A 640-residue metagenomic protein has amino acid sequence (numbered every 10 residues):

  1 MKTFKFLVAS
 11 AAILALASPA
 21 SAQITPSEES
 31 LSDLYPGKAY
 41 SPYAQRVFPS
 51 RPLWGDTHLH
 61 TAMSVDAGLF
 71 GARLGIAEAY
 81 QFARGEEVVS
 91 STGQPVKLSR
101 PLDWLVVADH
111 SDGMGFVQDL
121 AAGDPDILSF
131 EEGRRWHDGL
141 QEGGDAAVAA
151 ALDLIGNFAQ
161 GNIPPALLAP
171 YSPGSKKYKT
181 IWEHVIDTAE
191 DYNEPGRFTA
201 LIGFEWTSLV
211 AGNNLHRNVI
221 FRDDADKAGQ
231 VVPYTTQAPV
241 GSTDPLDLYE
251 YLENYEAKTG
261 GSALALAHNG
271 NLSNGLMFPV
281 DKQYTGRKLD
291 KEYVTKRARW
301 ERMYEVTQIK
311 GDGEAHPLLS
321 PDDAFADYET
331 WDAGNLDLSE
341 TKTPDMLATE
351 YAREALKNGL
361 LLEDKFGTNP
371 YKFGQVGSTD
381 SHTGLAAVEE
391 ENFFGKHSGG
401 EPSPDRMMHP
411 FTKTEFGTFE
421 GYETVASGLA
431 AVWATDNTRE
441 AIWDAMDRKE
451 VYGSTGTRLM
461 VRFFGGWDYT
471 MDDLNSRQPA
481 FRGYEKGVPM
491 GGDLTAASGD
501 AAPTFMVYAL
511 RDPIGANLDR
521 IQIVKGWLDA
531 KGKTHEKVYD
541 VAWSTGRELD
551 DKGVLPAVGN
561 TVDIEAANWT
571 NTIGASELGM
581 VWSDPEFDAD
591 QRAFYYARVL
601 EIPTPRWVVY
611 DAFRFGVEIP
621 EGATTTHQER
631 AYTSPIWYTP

Functional and structural regions predicted by a protein language model:
M1-A22: Gram-negative bacterial Sec-dependent N-terminal signal peptides
Q23-I76, Y80-D138, Y171-G174, H184-G196 (+4 more regions): C-terminal functional module detector
E131-L168: Aromatic- and acidic-residue-enriched carbohydrate-binding clefts of CAZyme catalytic domains
A159-Y178, T236: N-terminal/domain-start segments enriched in small and hydrophobic, helix-friendly residues, covering either
P164, A225-G229, P233, V306: Active-site gating/metal-coordination segments in enzymes
I220-R222: Long, charge-dense tracts
A225, T235-Q237, G241, A326-E329: Conserved, charged catalytic cores of large soluble enzymes
A238-A257: Active-site-proximal segments of metallohydrolase catalytic domains
